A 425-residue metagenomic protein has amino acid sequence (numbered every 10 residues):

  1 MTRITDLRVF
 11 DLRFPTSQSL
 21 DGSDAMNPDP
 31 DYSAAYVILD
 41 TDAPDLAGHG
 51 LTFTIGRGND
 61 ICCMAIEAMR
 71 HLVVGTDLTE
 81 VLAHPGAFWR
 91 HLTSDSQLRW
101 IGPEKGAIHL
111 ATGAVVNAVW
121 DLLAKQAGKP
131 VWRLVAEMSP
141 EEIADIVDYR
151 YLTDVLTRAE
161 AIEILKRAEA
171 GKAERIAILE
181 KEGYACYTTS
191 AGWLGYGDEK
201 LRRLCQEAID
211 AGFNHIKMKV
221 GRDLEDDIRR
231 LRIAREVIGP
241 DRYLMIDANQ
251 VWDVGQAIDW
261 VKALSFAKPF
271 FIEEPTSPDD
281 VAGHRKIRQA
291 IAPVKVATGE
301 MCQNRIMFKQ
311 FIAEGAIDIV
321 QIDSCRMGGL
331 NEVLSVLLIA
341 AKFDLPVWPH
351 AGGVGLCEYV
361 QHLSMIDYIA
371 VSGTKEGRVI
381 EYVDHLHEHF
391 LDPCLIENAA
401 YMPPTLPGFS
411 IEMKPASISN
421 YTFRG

Functional and structural regions predicted by a protein language model:
T2-L244, N249-I258, K262-F266, L386 (+1 more regions): N-terminal capping/lid subdomain adjacent to the active-site entrance of alpha/beta enzymes
R8, R13, E300, A351 (+1 more regions): Residues at the C-termini of beta-strands that transition into short coil/loop
E67, W120-D121, K125, L338-A341 (+1 more regions): Short glycine/serine- and small hydrophobic-enriched flexible loop segments
V81, V131-V135, K219, F271-P275 (+2 more regions): Flexible, glycine/charged-enriched surface loops at secondary-structure junctions
K129, L345, I369: Short glycine/serine/threonine/alanine-rich loop segments
E169-A177, E358, H362-P393: Active-site pocket-lining/capping segments in soluble small-molecule metabolic enzymes
K217-E358: Catalytic core of soluble alpha/beta enzymes
P293, I317, K342, K375-G377 (+3 more regions): Active-site lining segments that contact anionic ligands and/or coordinate catalytic metals
